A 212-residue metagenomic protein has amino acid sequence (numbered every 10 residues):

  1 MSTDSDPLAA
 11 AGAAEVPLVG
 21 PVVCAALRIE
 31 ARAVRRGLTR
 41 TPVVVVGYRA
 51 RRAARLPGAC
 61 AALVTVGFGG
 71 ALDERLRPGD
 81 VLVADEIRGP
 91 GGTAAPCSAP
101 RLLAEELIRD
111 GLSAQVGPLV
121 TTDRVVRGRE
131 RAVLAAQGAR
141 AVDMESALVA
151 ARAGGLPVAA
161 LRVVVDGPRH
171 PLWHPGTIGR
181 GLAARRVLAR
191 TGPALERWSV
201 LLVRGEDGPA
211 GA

Functional and structural regions predicted by a protein language model:
S2, D6, V16-A212: Glycine-rich phosphate- or other oxyanion-binding loops that anchor nucleotides, phosphorylated ligands
G12-A13: Glycine-/acidic-rich phosphate or pyrophosphate-binding loops and their flanking alpha/beta elements
